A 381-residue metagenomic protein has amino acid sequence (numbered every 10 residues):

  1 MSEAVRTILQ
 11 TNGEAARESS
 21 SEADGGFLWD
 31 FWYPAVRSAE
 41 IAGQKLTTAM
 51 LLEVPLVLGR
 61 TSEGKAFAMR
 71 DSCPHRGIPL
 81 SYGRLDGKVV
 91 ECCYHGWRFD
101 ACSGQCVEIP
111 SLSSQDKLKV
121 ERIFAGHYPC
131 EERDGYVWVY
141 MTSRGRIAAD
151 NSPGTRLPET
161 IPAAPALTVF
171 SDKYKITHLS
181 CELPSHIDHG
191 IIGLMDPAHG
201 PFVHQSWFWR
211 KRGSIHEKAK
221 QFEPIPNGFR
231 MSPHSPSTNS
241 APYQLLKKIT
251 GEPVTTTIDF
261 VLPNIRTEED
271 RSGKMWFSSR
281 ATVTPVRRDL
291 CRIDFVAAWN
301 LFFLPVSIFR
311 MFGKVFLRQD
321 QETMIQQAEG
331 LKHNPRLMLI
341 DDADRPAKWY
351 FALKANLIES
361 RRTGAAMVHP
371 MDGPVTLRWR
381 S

Functional and structural regions predicted by a protein language model:
S2-A15, S20-D24, P34-V169, W379-S381: Rieske [2Fe-2S] iron-sulfur-binding domain
G25-L28, C93, R345, V375: Acidic, low-complexity intrinsically disordered regions
L28-W29, F202: Non-catalytic accessory segments flanking enzyme active sites
D30-W32, Q44, A125, D134 (+3 more regions): Sequence-level motif detector for i,i+2 pairs with an aromatic at +2
W32-A35, D100, R210-R212, A352: Enriched - but not universal
K65, P153-S381: C-terminal catalytic domain of Rieske-type non-heme iron oxygenases
